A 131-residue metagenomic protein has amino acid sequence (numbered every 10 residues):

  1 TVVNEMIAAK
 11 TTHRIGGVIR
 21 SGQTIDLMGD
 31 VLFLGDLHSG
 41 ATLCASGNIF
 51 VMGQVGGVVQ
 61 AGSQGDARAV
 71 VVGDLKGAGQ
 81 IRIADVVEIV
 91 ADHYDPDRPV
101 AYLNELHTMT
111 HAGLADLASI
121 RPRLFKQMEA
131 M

Functional and structural regions predicted by a protein language model:
T1-G40, C44, Q54-M131: Charge-rich, low-hydrophobicity low-complexity segments
